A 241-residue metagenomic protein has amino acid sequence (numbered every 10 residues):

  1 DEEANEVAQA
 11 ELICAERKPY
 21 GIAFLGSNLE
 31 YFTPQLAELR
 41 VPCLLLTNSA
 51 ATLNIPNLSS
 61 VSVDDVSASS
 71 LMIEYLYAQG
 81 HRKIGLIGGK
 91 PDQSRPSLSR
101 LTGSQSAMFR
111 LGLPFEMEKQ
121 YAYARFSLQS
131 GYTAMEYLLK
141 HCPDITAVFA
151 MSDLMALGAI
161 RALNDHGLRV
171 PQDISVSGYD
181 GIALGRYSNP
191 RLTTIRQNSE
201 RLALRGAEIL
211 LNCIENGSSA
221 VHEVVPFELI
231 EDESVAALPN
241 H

Functional and structural regions predicted by a protein language model:
E2-A4, F24-E30, L154: Short beta->alpha connector loops
A8-G21, T33-H241: Bacterial carbohydrate/catabolite-sensing allosteric modules
